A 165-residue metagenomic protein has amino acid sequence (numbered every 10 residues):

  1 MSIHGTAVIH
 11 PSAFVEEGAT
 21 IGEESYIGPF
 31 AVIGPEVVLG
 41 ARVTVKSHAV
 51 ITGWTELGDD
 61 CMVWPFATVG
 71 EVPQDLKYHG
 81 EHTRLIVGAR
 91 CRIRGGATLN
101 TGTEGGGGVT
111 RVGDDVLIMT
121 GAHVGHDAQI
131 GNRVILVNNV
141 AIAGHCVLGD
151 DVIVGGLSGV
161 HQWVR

Functional and structural regions predicted by a protein language model:
S2-R165: Structural signal for interior beta-strand "rungs" in well-ordered beta-sheet cores of soluble enzyme domains
